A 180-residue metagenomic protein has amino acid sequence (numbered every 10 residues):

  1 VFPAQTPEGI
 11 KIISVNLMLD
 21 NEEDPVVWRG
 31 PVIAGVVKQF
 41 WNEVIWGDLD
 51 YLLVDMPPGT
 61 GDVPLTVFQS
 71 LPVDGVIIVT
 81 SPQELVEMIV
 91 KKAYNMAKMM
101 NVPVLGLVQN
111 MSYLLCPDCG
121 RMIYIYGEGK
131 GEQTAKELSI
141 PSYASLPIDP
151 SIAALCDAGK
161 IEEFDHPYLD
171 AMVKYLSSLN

Functional and structural regions predicted by a protein language model:
V1-L19, A34: Phosphate-binding loop that captures ATP/GTP phosphates
I13, V37, D55, V90 (+3 more regions): Residue-level signature of catalytic and energy-coupling elements of molecular machines, predominantly ATP/GTP-dependent
I13, V37, M56, Q69 (+2 more regions): Glycine-rich phosphate-binding loops of nucleotide-dependent enzymes
S14-V15, I78-S81, L107-V108: Conserved beta-strand segments of the P-loop GTPase G domain that flank and frequently precede/overlap
N16-V67: Phosphate-binding/switch loop-helix module in NTP-utilizing enzymes
M18-D20, P58-T60, P82-V86, M111-L115 (+1 more regions): Conserved nucleotide-binding/hydrolysis micro-motifs of P-loop NTPases
G47-V54, T60-G61, P72-A93: Conserved Switch II/interswitch segment of TRAFAC-class P-loop GTPases
M96-N180: C-terminal lobe/tail of nucleotide-utilizing enzymes
